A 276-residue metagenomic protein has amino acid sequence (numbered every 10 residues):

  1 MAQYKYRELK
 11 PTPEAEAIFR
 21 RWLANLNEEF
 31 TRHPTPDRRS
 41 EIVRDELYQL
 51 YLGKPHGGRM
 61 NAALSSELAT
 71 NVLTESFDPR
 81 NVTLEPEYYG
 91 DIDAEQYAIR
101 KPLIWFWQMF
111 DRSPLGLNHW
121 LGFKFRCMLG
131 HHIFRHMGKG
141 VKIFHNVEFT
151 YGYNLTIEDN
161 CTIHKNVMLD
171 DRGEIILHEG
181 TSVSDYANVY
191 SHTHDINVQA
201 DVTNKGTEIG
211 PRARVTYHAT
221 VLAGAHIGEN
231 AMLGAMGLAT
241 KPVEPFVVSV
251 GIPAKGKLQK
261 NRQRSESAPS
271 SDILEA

Functional and structural regions predicted by a protein language model:
M1-H132, R262-A276: Terminal amphipathic alpha-helical/low-complexity segments used for targeting or macromolecular assembly
D111, G116-I133, H145-I227, I252-P269: Flexible, glycine/small-residue-enriched loop-and-beta-strand segment within the central core of proteins
H136: Short proline/glycine- and basic residue-enriched helix-capping loop/turn segments at helix->loop/beta transitions
A225, M236-G237, V243, I252: Short beta-to-alpha loop/turn elements within the nucleotide-binding domains of ABC transporters
G228-A231, E244-F246: Conserved catalytic segment of ABC-fold P-loop ATPases
S249: Conserved active-site beta-strand element of glycosyltransferases/polysaccharide synthases
